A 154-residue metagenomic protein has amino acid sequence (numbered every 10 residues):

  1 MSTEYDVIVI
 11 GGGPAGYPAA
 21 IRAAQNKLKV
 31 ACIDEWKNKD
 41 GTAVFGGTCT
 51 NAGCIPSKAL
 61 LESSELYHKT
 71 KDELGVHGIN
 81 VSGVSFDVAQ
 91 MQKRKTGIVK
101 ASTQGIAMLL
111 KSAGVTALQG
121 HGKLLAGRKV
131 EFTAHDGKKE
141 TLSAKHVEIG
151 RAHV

Functional and structural regions predicted by a protein language model:
S2-A15: Beta1/beta-strand and adjacent pyrophosphate-binding region of the FAD-binding site in flavoprotein oxidoreductases
S2-Y5, I21-L28, C32-R151: Glycine-rich flavin
P18: Short alpha-helical segment within the catalytic ATP-binding CA
